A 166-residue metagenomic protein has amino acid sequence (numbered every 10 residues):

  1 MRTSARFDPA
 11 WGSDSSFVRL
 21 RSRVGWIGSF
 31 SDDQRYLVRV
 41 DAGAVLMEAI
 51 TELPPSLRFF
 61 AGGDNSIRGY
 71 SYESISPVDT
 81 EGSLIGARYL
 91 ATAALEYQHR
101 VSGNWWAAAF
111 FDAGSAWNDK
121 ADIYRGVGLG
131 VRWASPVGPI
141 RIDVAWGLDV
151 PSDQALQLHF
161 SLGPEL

Functional and structural regions predicted by a protein language model:
M1-V101, A109-A113, W117-N118, G163-E165: C-terminal outer-membrane beta-barrel translocator/porin domains of Gram-negative envelope proteins and their
S31-Y36, G103-A107, W133-D143: Repeated loop/turn-to-beta-strand initiation elements of outer-membrane beta-barrel proteins
G63, G69, G126-G130, G138: Glycine-centered small-residue hotspots that permit tight backbone geometry or close packing
T92-E96, Y124-R132: Short glycine-rich, acidic/polar surface loops and turns
F111-G114, I123-V127: Small/polar glycine-rich anion-binding or flexible loop at a beta-alpha turn
N118-D119, P151: Extracytoplasmic/secreted cell-surface and envelope-processing proteins
V131-I140, A155-L166: Outer-membrane beta-barrel "beta-signal"
W146-V150: A short, acidic, flexible beta-alpha connecting loop/helix-capping segment that sits on the rim of active
